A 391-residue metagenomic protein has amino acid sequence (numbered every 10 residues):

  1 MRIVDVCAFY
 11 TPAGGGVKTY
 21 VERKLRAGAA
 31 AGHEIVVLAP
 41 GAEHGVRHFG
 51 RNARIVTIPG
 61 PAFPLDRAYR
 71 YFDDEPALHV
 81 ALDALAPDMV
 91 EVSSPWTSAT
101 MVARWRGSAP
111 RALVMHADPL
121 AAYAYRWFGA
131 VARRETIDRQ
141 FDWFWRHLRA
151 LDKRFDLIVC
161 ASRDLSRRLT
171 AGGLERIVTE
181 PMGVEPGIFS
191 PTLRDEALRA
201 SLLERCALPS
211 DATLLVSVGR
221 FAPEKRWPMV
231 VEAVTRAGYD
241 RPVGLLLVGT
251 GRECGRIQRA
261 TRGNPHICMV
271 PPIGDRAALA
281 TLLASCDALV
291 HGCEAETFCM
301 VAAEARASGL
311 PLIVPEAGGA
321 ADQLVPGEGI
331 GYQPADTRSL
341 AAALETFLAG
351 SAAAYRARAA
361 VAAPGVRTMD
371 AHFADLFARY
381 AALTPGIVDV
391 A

Functional and structural regions predicted by a protein language model:
T100, P119, I137-L157: Membrane-proximal helix-turn-helix segments that form the acceptor-binding/catalytic region of lipid-linked
D164, G183: Carbohydrate-associated surface elements
E204, P209-K225, V231-V234: Conserved donor-binding/catalytic core segment of Leloir-type glycosyltransferases
G255-I273, A277: Nucleotide-activated donor-binding/catalytic signature segment of Leloir-type glycosyltransferases, i.e., the conserved
M269, P326-R338, E345-A352: Conserved acidic donor-binding segment of nucleotide-sugar-dependent glycosyltransferases
E294: Aromatic "clamp/platform" in nucleotide-sugar-dependent glycosyltransferases that forms part of the donor/acceptor
P311-V314: Short hydrophobic beta-strand element within catalytic cores of glycosyltransferases and related nucleotide-activated
A352-P385: A charged, aromatic-enriched C-terminal amphipathic alpha-helix characteristic of glycosyltransferases across folds
